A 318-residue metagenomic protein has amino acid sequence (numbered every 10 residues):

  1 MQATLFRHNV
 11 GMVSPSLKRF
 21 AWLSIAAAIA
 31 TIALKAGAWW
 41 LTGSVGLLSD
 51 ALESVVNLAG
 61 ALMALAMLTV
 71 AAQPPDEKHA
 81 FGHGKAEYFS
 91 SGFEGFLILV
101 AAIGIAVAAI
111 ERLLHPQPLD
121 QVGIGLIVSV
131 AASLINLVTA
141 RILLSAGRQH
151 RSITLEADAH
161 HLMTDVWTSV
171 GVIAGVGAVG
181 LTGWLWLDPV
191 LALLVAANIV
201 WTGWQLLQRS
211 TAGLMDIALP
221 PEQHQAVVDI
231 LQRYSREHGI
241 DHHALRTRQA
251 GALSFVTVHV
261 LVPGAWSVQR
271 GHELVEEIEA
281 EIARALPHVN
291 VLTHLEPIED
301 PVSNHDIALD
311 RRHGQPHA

Functional and structural regions predicted by a protein language model:
M1-E222, A226: Alpha-helical transmembrane cores and adjacent cytosolic helix/loop segments of polytopic membrane transporters
M1-F20, K78, A86, N198 (+1 more regions): Peripheral (non-transmembrane) domains and long loops of multi-pass membrane proteins
